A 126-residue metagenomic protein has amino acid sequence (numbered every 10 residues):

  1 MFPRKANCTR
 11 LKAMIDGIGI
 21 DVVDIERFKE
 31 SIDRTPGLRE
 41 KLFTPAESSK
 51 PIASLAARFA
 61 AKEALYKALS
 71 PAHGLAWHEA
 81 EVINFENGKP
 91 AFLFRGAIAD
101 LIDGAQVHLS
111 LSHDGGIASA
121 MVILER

Functional and structural regions predicted by a protein language model:
F2, N7-R126: Core catalytic alpha/beta fold that binds nucleotide/phospho-ligands
